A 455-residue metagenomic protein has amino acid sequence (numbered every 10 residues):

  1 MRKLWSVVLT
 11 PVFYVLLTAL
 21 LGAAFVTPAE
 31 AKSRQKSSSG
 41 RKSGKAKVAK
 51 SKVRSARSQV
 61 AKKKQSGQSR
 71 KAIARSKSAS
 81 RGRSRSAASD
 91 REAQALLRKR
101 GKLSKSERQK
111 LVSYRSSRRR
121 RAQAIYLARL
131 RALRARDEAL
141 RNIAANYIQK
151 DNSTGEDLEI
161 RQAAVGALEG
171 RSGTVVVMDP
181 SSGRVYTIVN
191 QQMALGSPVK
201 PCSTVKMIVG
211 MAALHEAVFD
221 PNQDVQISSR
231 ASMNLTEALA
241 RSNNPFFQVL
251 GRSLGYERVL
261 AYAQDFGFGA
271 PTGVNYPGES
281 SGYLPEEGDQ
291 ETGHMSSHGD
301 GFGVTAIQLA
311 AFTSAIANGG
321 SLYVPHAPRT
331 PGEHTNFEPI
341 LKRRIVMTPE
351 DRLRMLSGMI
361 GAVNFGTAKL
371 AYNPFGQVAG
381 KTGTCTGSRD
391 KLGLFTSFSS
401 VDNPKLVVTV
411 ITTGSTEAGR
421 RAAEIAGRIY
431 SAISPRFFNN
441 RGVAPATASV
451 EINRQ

Functional and structural regions predicted by a protein language model:
L21-A31: Sec/Tat signal peptide C-region and signal peptidase I cleavage site
K32-T174, L341, L394, N439 (+1 more regions): Extracytoplasmic/periplasmic proteins that interact with beta-lactams or build/remodel peptidoglycan
N146-T154, Q192-V199, D224-S228, S232-E237 (+5 more regions): Second-shell loop/turn segments in exported
A164-A167, G183, P198-N222, A238 (+4 more regions): Active-site SXXK
G166-Q191: A short, well-structured edge-of-sheet supersecondary motif
G173, D224-A310: Active-site-adjacent helix/loop patches that line small-molecule binding or acyl-intermediate pockets
P221-N243, A310-T367, T416, F437 (+1 more regions): Conserved active-site-proximal loop/helix segments of enzymes involved in bacterial cell-wall and related
G293-D300, V304-L309, S314-P328, H334-F337 (+2 more regions): Active-site beta-strand/loop architecture of penicillin-binding DD-peptidases
